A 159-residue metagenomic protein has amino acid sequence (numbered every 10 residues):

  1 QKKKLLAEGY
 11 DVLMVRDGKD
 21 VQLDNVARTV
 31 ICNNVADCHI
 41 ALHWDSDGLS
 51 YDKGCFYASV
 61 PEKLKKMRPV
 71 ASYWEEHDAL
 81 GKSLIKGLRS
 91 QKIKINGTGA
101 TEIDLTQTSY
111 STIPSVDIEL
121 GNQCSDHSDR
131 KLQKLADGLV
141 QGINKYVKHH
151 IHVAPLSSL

Functional and structural regions predicted by a protein language model:
Q1-L159: Active-site-proximal helix/loop segments of hydrolytic enzymes
